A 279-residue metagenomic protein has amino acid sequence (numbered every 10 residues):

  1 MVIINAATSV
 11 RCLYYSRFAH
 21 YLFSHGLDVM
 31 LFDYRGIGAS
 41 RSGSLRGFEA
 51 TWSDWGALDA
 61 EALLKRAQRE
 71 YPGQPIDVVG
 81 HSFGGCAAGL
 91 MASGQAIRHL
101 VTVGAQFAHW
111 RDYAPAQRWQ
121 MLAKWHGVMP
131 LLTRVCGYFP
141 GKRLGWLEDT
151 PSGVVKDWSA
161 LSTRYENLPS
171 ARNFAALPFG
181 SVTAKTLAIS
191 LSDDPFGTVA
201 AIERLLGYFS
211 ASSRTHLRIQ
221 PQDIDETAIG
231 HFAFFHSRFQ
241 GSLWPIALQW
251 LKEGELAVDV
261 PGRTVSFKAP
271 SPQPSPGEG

Functional and structural regions predicted by a protein language model:
N5-V10: Active-site glycine-rich loops that stabilize anionic/oxyanionic intermediates across multiple enzyme folds
C12-L45: Conserved alpha/beta-hydrolase
E49-E70: Alpha/beta-hydrolase active-site loop
E70-S82: Alpha/beta-hydrolase fold nucleophile elbow
V79-E166: Alpha/beta-hydrolase-fold enzymes
V182, A188-S190: Short beta-strand/loop motif that positions the catalytic acidic residue of the alpha/beta-hydrolase fold
A184, G197-Y208: Short alpha-helix in the alpha/beta-hydrolase fold that links the catalytic acid
I219-F267: Catalytic active-site module of serine/aspartate enzymes centered on a nucleophile-bearing elbow/loop
